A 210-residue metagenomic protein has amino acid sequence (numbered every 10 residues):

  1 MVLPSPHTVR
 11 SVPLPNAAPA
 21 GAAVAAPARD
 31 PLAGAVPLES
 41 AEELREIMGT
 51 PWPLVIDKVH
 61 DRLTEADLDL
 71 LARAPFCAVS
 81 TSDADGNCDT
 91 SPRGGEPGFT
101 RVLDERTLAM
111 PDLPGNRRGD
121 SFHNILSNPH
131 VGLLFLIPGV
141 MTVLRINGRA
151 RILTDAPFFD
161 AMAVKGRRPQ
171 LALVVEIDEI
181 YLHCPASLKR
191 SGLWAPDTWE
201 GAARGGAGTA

Functional and structural regions predicted by a protein language model:
M1-A210: Binding-site signature for planar aromatic cofactors or substrates
